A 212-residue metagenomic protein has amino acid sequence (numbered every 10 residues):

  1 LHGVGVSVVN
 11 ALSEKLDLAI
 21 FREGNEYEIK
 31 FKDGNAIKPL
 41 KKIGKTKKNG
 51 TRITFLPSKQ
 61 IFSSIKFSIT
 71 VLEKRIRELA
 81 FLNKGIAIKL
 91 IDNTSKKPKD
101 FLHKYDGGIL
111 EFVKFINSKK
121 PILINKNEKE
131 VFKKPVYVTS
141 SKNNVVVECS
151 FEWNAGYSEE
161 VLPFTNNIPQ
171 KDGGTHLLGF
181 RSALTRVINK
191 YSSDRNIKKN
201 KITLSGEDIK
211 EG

Functional and structural regions predicted by a protein language model:
L1-F115: GHKL-type ATPase core
T70, R77-L79, G85, K89-G212: GHKL/Histidine-kinase-like ATPase module
